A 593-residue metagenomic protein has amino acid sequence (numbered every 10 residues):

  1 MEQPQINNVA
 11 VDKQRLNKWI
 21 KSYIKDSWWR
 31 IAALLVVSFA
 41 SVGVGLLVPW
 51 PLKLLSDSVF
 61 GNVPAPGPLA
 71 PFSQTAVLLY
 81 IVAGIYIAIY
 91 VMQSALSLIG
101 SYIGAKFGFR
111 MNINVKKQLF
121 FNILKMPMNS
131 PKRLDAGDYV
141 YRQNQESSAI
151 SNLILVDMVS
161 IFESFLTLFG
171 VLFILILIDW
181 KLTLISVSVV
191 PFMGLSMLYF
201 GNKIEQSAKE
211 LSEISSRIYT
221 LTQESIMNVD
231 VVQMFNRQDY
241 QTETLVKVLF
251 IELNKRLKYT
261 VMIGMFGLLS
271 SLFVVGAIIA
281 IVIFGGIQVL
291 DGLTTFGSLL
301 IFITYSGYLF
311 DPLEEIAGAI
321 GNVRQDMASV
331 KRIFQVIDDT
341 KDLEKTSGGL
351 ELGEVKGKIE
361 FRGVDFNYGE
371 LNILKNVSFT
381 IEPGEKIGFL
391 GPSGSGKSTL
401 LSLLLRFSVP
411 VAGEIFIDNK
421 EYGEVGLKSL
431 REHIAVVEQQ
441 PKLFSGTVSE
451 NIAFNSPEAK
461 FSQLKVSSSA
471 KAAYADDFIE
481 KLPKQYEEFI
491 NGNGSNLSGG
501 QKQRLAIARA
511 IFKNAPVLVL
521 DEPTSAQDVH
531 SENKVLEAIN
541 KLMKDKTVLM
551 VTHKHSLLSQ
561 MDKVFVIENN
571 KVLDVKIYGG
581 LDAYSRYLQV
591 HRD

Functional and structural regions predicted by a protein language model:
M1-V48, F60-V82, I99-G104, G108 (+10 more regions): Membrane-integrated ABC transporters
E2-N8, F109, K117-A149, T220-T244 (+5 more regions): Short intracellular "coupling" helices and adjacent cytoplasmic loop segments at the cytosolic face of multi-pass
K21-W28, M128-N129, Q145-I154, M158 (+8 more regions): An intracellular "coupling" helix at the cytosolic face of ABC transporter transmembrane type-1 domains
D26, R30-G43, Y86, V156-L211 (+2 more regions): Transmembrane helices of ABC transporter permease
A40-V44, V48, I87, V91-G108 (+4 more regions): Hydrophobic alpha-helical membrane-associated segments
Y86-Q93, S97, V190-L198, I263-A277 (+2 more regions): Hydrophobic alpha-helical segments in the permease module
R237, V261, Y308-V336: Cytosolic ends of transmembrane helices, especially the final helix of ABC transmembrane type-1 domains
G353-D593: ABC-type nucleotide-binding domain
